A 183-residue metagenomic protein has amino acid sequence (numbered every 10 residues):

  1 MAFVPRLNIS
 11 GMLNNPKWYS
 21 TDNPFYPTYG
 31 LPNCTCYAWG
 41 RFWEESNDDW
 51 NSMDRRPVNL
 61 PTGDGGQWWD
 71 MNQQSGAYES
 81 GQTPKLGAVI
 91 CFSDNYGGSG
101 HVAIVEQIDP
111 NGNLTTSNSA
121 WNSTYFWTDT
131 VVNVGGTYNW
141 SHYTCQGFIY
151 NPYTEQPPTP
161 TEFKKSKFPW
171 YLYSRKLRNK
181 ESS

Functional and structural regions predicted by a protein language model:
A2-N122: Secreted/periplasmic proteins that engage bacterial cell-wall peptidoglycan
P5-L7, V102, Q107-L172, L177: Aromatic- and glycine-rich peptidoglycan recognition patches
K180-S182: Trp/Gly-enriched beta-strand/coil motifs that build multi-repeat beta-propeller-like domains and related W-rich binding
